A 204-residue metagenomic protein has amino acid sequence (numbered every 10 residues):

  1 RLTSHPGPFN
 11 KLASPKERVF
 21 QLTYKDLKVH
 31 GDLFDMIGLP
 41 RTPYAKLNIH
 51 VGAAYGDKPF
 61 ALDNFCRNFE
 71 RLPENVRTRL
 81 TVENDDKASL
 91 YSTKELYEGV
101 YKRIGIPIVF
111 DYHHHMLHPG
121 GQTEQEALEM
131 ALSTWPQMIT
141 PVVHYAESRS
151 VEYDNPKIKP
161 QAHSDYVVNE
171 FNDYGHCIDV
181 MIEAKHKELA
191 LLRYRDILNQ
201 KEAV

Functional and structural regions predicted by a protein language model:
R1-P107: Active-site acidic/histidine proton-transfer and metal-coordination neighborhood in alpha/beta enzyme cores
G7-K11, H50-A54, E83-K87, H113-L117 (+2 more regions): Active-site beta-loop-alpha junctions enriched in small/polar residues
I106, M116-V204: Histidine-acidic metal/acid-base catalytic patches
